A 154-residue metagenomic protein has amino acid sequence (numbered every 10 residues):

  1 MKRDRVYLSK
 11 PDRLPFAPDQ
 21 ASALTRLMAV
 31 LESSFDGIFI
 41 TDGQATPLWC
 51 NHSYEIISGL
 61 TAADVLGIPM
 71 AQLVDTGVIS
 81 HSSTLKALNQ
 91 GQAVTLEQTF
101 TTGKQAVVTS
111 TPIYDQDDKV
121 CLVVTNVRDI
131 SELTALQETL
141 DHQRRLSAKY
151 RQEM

Functional and structural regions predicted by a protein language model:
M1-R5: Non-catalytic regulatory/interaction regions at protein termini and inter-domain linkers
V6-A21, P112-M154: Sensory coupling linkers of modular signal transduction proteins
D12, F16-I57, A63: Sensory modules in modular signal-transduction proteins
F39, T111-P112: A residue-level detector for well-ordered beta-strand positions
Q44, T102, Q116-D117: Residue-level recognition of short loop/turn positions
L48, K104-V107, C121: PAS-family sensory domains
A62-A63, Q72-T102, A106-V107: Terminal output helix/cap of sensory domains in signal transduction proteins
